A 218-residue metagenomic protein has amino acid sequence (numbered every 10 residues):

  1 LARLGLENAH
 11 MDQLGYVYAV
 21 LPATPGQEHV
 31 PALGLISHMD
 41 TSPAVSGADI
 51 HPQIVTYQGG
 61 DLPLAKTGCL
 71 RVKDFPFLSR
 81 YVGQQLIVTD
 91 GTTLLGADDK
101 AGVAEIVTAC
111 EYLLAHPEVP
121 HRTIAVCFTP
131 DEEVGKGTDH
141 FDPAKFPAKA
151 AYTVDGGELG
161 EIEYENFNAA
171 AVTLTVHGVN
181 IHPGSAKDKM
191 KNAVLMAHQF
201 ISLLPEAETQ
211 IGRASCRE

Functional and structural regions predicted by a protein language model:
L1, E105-L113, A197-I201: Buried hydrophobic packing segments
L1-D40: A non-catalytic alpha/beta surface segment that caps or lines the substrate-entry region of metallo-dependent hydrolase
A9-Q13, L35-S37, V88-T89, G96 (+3 more regions): General beta-strand structural signal in soluble alpha/beta enzymes
L21, A44-D49, G137-D139: Short, conserved acidic/polar surface loops in the N-terminal third of protein domains
E28-T123: Active-site metal-coordination/substrate-binding segment of hydrolases, especially metallo-dependent peptidases
S46, D155-G157, S215: Extended beta-strand/beta-hairpin segments
G102, A115-V194: Fold-level recognition of mixed alpha/beta catalytic cores in primary-metabolism enzymes, strongest
Y164, A186-R217: Acidic-enriched catalytic cores of C-N bond-cleaving enzymes acting on peptides and small amides
